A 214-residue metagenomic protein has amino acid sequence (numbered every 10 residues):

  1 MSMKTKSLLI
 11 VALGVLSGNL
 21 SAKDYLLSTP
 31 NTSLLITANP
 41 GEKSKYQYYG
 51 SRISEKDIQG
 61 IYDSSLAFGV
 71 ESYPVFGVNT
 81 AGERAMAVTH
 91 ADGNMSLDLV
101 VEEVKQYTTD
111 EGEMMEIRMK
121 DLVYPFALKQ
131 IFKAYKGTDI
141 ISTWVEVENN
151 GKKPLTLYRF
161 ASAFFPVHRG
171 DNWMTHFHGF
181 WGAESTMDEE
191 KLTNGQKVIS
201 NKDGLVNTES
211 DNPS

Functional and structural regions predicted by a protein language model:
M1-L9: Bacterial N-terminal signal peptides that target proteins for export
A12-L20: Hydrophobic h-region of N-terminal signal peptides that target proteins for export in Gram-negative bacteria
K23-I36, P40-S214: Polysaccharide-binding surfaces and accessory modules of carbohydrate-active proteins
